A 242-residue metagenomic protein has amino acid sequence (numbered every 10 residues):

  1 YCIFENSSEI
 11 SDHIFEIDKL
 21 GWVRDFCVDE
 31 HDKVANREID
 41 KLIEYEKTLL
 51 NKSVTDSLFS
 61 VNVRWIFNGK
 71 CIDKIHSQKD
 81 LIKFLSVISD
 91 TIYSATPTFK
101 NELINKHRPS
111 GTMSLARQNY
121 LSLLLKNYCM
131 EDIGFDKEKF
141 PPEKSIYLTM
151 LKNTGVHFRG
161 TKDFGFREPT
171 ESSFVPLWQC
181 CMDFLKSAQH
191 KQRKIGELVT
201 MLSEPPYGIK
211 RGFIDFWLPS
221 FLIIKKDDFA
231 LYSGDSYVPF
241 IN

Functional and structural regions predicted by a protein language model:
Y1-N242: Extended alpha-helical interface modules used as scaffolds for assembling large macromolecular complexes
